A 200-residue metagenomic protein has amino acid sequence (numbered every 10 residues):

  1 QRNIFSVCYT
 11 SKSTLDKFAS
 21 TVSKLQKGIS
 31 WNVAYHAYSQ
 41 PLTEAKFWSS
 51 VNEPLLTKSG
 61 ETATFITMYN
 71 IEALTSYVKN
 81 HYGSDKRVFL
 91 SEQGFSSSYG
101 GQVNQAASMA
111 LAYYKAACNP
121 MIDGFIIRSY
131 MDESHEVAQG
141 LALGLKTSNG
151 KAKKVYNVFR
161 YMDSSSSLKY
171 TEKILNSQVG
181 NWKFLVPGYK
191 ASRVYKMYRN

Functional and structural regions predicted by a protein language model:
Q1-V103: Noncatalytic carbohydrate-binding groove/subsite architecture in carbohydrate-active enzymes
G101-N200: Aromatic-rich peripheral "rim/lid" segments of glycoside hydrolase catalytic domains that contact and position glycan
